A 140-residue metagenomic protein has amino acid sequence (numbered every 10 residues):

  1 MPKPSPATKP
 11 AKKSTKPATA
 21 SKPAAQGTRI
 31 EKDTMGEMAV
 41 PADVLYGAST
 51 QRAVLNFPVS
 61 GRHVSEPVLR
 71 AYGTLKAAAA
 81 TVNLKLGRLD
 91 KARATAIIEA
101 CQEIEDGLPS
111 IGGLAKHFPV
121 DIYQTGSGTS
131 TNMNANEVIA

Functional and structural regions predicted by a protein language model:
P2-A140: Conserved, well-structured ligand/cofactor-binding cores
